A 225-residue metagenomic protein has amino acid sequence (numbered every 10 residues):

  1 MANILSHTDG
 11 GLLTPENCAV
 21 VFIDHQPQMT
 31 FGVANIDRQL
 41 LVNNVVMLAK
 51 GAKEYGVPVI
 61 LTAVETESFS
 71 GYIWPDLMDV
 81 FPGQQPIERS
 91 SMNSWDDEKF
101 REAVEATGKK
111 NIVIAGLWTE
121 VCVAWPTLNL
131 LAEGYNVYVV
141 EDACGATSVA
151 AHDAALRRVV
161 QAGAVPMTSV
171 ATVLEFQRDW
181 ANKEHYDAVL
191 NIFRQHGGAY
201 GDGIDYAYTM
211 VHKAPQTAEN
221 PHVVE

Functional and structural regions predicted by a protein language model:
M1-S91, A106, N136-V139, A151-R157 (+3 more regions): Active-site acidic carboxylates
V46, E98, E120-A124: Glycine-rich phosphate-binding loop at the start of an alpha helix
S68-F69, W95, V121: Short alpha-helical
S70-L77, F100-R101, P126-L128: Distinct, well-ordered alpha-helical segments
R89-E102: Short phosphate-binding loop-to-helix
V104-K110: Glycine-rich phosphate-binding loop signature in dinucleotide/nucleotide-binding domains
N111-S169: A contiguous pocket-lining binding segment that forms or flanks enzyme active sites
